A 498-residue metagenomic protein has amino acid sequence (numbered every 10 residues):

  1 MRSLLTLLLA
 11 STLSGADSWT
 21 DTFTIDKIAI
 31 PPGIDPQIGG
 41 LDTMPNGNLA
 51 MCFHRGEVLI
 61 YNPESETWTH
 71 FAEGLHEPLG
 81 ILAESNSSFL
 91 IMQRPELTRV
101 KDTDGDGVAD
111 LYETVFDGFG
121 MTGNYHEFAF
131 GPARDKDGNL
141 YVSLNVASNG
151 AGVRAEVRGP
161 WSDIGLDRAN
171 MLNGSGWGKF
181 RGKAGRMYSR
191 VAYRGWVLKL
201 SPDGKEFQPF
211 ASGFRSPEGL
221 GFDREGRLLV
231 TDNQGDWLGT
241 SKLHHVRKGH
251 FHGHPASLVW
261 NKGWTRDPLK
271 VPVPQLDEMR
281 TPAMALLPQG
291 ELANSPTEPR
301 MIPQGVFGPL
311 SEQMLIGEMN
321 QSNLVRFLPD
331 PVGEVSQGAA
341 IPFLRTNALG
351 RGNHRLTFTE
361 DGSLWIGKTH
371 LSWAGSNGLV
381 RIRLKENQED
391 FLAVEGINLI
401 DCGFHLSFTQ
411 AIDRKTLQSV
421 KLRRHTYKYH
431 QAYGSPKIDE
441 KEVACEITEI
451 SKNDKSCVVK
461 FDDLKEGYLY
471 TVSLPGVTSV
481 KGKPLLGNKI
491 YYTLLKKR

Functional and structural regions predicted by a protein language model:
M1-L4, H354: Positively charged n-region of N-terminal signal peptides that target proteins for export
S3-T12: Sec-dependent N-terminal signal peptides
G15-F391, S407, R414: Beta-propeller domains with acidic blade repeats across secreted/periplasmic ectodomains and cytosolic WD/CNH propellers
N387-R498: Acidic, low-complexity Ser/Thr/Gly/Pro-rich repeat segments typical of extracellular/periplasmic and surface-exposed
